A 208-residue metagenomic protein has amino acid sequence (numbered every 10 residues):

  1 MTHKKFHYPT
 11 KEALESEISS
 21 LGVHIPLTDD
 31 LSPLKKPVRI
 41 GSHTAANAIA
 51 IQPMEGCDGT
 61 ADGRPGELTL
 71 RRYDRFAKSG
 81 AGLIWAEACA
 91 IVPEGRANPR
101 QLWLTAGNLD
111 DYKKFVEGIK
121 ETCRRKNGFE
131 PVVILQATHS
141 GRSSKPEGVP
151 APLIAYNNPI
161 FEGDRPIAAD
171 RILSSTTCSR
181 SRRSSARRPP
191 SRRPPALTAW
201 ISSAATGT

Functional and structural regions predicted by a protein language model:
M1-S140, E162, D170, S181: N-terminal capping/small domains of soluble enzymes
C57, R142-K145, T208: Short, electropositive, low-hydrophobicity segments enriched in small/polar residues
R64, A97, P146-G148, A205: A generic "cationic amphipathic patch" detector
A88, Q136-H139, L197-G207: Short, well-ordered beta-to-alpha junction loops that form the rim of enzyme active sites and present histidine/acidic
E130-V132, T138-L197: Non-globular sequence segments
